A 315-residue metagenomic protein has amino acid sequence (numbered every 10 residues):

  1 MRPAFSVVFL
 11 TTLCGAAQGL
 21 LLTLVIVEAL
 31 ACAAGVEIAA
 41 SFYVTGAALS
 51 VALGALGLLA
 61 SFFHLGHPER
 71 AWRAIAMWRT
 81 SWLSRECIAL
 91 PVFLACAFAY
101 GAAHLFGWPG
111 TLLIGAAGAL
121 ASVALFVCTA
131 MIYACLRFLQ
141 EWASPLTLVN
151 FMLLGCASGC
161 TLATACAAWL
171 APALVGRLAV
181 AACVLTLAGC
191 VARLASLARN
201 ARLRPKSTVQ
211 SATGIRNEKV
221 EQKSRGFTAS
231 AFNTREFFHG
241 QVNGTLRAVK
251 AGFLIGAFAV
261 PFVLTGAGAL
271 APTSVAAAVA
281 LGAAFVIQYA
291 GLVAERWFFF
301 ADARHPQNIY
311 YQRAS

Functional and structural regions predicted by a protein language model:
M1-L56, D302: N-terminal signal-anchor module of multipass membrane proteins
M1-P3, E69-R73, H305: N-terminal juxtamembrane cytosolic/stromal segments of multi-pass membrane proteins
F5, T11-A16, C32, T80-S81 (+1 more regions): Long, contiguous internal "core" modules enriched in hydrophobic/ aromatic residues
I26, V36-C96: Membrane helical hairpin/interfacial module
A29-A33, G66, W169, A173 (+2 more regions): Membrane-interface elements of multi-pass transporters and channels
E69, P91, A198, F300-A301: Hydrophobic positions within alpha-helical membrane elements
A280-S315: C-terminal structured interaction module
